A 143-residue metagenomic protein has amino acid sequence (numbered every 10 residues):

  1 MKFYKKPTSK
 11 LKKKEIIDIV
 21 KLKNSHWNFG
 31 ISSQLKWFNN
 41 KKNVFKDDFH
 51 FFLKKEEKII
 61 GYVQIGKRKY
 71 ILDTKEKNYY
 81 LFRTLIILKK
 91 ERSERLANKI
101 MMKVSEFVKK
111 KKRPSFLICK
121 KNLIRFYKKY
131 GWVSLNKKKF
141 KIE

Functional and structural regions predicted by a protein language model:
M1-N40, F45-K55, I59: Short amphipathic alpha-helix that is part of the acyltransferase structural core
H50-F52, K58-I71, Y79-I86: Conserved beta-strand in the GNAT
I65-K67, I100-V104, K138: Short acidic (Asp/Glu) patches
R68, K120-L123: An acidic- and aromatic-residue-enriched active-site/binding cleft used to recognize and process polar
I87, S93-E106: Conserved acetyl-CoA-binding loop-helix of GNAT-fold acetyltransferases
A97-M101, N122-L123, F140-E143: Short glycine/proline-centered loop/turn elements that form peptide/ligand docking sites
M101, E106-K120: Conserved GNAT acetyl-CoA-binding A-motif
K128, V133-E143: Conserved catalytic-core motifs of GNAT/GCN5-like acyltransferases
